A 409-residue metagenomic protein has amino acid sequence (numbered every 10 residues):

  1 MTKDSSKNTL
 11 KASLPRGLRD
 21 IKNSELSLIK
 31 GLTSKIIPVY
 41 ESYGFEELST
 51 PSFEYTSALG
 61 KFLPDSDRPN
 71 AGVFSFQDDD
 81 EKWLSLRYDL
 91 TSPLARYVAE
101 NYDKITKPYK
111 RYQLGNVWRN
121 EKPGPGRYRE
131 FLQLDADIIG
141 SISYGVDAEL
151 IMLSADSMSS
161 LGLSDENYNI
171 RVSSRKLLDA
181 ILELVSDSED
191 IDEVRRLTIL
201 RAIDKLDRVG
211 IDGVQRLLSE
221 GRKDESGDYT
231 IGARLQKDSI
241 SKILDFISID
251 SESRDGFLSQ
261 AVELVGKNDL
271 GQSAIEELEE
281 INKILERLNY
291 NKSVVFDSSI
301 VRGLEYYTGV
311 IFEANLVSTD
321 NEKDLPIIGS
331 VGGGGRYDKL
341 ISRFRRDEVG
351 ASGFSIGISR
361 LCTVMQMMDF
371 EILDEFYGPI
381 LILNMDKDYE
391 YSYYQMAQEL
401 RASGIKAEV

Functional and structural regions predicted by a protein language model:
M1-L26, R208: Auxiliary tRNA-acceptor-end handling modules of aminoacyl-tRNA synthetases
T2, E25-Y43, E54-Y55, T91-D103 (+4 more regions): Positively charged, Gly/Ser-enriched RNA/tRNA-binding surfaces
E46-S52: A short beta-strand-loop structural module common to alpha/beta enzyme folds
S52-L84: Polyanion/phosphate-binding surface patch
P69-D80, S186-K223, L316, D320: Acidic, His- and aromatic-enriched active-site or binding-groove loops in soluble protein domains that engage sugars
E81-Y102, G210-L217: Electropositive, surface-exposed helix/loop patches at the edges of structured domains that serve as adaptable
Y168-R171, I199-A202, A407-V409: A generic structural motif
N169-E183: Glycine-rich, mobile lid/loop segments that gate access to catalytic sites or pores
